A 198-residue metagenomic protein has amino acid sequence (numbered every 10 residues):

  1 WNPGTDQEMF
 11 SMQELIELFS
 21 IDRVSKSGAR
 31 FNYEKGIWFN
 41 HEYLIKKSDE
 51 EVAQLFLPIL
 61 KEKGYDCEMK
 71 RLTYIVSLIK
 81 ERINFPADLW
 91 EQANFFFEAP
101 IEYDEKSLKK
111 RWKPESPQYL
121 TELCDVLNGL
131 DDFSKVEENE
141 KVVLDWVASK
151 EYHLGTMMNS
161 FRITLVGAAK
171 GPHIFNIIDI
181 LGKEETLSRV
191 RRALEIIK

Functional and structural regions predicted by a protein language model:
W1-Y103, V166-I197: Catalytic adenosine-cofactor/nucleotide-binding cores of aminoacyl-tRNA synthetases and other
E62, G129-D132, S149: Secondary-structure boundary motif
S107-V143: Long, amphipathic alpha-helical coiled-coil segments characteristic of histidine-phosphotransfer scaffolds
K135-I180, E185, L194: Helix-rich, typically C-terminal accessory recognition domains appended to large enzymatic cores
